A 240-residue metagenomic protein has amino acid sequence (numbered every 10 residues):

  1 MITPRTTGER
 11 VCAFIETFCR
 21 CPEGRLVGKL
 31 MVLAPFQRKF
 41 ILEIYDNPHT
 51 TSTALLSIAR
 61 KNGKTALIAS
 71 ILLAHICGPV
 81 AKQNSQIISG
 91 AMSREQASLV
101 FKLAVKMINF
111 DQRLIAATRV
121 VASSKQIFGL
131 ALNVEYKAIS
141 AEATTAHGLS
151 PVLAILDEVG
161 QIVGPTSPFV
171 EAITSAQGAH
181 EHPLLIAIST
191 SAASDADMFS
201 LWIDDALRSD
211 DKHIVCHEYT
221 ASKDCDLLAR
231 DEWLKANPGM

Functional and structural regions predicted by a protein language model:
M1-M240: Phosphate/NTP-binding elements of NTP-utilizing enzymes
